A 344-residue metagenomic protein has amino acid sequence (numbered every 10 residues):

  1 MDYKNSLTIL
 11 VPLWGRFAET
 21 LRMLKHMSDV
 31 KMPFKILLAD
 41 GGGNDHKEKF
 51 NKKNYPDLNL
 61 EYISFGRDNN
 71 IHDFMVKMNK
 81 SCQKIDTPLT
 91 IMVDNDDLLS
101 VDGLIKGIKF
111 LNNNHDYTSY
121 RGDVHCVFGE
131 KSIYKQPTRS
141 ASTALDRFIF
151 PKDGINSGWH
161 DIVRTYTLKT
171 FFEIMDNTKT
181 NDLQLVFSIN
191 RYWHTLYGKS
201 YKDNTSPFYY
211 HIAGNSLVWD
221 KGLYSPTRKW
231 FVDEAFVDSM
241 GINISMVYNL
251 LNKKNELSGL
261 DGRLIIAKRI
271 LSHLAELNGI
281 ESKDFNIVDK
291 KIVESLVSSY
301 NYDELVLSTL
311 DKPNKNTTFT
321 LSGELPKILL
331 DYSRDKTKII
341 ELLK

Functional and structural regions predicted by a protein language model:
R16-V30: Short, well-formed alpha-helical segments that are part of the catalytic scaffolds of diverse glycosyltransferases
H26-G66: Acidic donor-binding segment of Leloir-type glycosyltransferases
F65-I85: Glycine-rich, basic loop-to-helix element that forms the pyrophosphate-binding segment of sugar-nucleotide handling
T90: Short aromatic/hydrophobic "clamp" motif used to bind/position activated sugar donors
D97-F110: Acidic donor-binding/catalytic loop of UDP-sugar-dependent glycosyltransferases, especially processive GT2
Y120-I133: Short beta-strand-to-loop element that shapes/binds the nucleotide-sugar donor at the catalytic cleft/hinge
Q136-G154: Short, flexible, basic/aromatic active-site loop/helix in glycosyltransferases
T167, F171, T180-N204: A short, conserved alpha-helix in the catalytic core of glycosyltransferases
